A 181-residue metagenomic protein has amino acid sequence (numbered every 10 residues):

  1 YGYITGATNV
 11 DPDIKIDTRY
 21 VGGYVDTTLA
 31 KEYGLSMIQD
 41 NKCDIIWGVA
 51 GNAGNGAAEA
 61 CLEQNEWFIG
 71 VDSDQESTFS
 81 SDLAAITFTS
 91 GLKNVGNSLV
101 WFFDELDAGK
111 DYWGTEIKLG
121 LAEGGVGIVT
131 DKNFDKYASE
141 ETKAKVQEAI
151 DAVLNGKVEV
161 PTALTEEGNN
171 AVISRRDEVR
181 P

Functional and structural regions predicted by a protein language model:
Y1-P181: A residue-level marker of the well-folded mature domains of exported/periplasmic proteins
